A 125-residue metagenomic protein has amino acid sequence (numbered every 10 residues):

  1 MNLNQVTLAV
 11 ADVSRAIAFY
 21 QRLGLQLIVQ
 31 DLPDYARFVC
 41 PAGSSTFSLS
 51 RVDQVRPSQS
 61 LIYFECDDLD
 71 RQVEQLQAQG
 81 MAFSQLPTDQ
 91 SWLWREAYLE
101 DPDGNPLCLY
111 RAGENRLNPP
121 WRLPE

Functional and structural regions predicted by a protein language model:
M1-R15, S60-I62, G113-E125: N-terminal beta-strand motif that seeds the catalytic metal site of vicinal oxygen chelate
L3-A11, V52-Q79, R95-E100: Vicinal oxygen chelate
T7-S45: Core segments of cupin and vicinal oxygen chelate
V29-D31, S50-D53, D89, R111-N115: Acetyl-CoA-dependent GNAT
L32-Y35, R56-S58, Q90-R95: Short acidic/glycine-enriched loop/turn segments that link adjacent beta-strands
G43-S48, D103-L107: Short, charged/polar, Gly/Pro-enriched secondary-structure boundary elements
V73-E125: Vicinal oxygen chelate
